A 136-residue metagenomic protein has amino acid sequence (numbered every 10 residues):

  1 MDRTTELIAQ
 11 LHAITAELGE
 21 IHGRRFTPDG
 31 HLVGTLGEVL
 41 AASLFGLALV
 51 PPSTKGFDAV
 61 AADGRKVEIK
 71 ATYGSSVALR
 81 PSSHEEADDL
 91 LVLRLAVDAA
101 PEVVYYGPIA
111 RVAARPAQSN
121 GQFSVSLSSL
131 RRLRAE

Functional and structural regions predicted by a protein language model:
M1-K66, K70-E136: Nucleic-acid endonuclease domains
